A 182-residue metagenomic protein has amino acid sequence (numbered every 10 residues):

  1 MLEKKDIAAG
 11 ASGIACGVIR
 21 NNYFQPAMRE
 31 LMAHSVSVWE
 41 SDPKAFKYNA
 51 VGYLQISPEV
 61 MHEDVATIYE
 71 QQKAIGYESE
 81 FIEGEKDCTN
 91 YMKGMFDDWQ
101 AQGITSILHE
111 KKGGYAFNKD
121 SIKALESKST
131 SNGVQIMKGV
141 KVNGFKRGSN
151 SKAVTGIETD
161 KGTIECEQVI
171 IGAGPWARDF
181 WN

Functional and structural regions predicted by a protein language model:
M1-S12: Glycine-rich FAD pyrophosphate-binding loop
L2, I56-S57, G172: Short hydrophobic segments within beta-strands
E3, E83-G84, K138-V140: Short loop/edge segments at beta-strand edges and connector loops that shape dinucleotide/nucleotide cofactor-binding
A8, H62, W176-R178: Glycine-rich nucleotide phosphate-binding loop and flanking beta-alpha elements of Rossmann-like dinucleotide-binding
A11, V65-A66, R147, F180-N182: Short glycine-/acidic-enriched loop or helix-start segments at secondary-structure transitions that form or flank
C16-D98, I104: Dinucleotide-binding Rossmann-like beta1-alpha1 core, especially the glycine-rich loop that anchors the ADP
L108-Q168, G172-D179: Helical element adjacent to the flavin cofactor pocket in flavoenzyme catalytic cores
